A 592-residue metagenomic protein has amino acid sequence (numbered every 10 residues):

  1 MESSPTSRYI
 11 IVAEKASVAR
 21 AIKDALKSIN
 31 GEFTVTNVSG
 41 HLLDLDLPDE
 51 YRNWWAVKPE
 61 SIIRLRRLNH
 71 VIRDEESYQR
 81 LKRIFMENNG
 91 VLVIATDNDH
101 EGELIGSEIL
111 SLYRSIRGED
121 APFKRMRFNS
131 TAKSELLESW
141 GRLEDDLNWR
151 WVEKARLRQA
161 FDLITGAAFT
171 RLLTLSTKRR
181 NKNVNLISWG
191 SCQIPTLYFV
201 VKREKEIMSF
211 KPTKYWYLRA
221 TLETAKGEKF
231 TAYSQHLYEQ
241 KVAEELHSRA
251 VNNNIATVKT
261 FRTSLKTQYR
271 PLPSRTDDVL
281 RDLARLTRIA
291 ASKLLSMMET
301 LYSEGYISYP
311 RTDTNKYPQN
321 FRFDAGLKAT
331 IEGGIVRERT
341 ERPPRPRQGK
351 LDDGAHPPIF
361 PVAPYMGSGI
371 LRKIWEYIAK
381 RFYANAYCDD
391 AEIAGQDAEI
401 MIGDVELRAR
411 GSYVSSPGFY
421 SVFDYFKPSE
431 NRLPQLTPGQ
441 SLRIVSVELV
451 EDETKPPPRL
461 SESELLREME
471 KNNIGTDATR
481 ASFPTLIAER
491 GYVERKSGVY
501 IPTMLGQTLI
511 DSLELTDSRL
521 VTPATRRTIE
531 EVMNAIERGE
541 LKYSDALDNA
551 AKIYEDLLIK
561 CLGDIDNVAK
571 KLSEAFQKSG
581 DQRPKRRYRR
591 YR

Functional and structural regions predicted by a protein language model:
M1-Q159, L163-A167, V445: Intrinsically disordered, low-complexity regulatory segments
E2-I10, L112, T170, A290-S292 (+2 more regions): Basic, low-complexity terminal or inter-domain segments flanking catalytic cores
S7-R8, D97-D99, N183-L186, T263-L272 (+3 more regions): Conserved short loop/turn motifs at secondary-structure junctions
A16-R20, V35, S39, V71-K82 (+14 more regions): Amphipathic alpha-helical transducer elements in NTP-driven molecular machines
R20-R52, I194-V242, A386-R432: Structured, non-catalytic alpha/beta "coupling" segments that mediate domain-domain communication and provide generic
R73, Q79, E87, T131-A220 (+1 more regions): C-terminal or mid-to-C-terminal helical accessory/interaction module adjacent to the motor/catalytic core
Q240-P273, L280: Metal- or metallocofactor-binding catalytic centers and their adjacent structured scaffolds across diverse enzyme
